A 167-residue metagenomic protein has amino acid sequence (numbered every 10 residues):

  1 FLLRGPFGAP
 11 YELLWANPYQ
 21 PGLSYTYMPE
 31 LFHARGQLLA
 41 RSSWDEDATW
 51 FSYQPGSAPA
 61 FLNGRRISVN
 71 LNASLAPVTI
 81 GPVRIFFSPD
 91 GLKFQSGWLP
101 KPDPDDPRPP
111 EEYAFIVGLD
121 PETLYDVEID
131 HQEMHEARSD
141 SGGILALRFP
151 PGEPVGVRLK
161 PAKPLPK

Functional and structural regions predicted by a protein language model:
F1-L124, E128-D130, A137, S141-G152: Extended polysaccharide-engagement surfaces of secreted carbohydrate-active enzymes
H131-E133, K163: Solvent-exposed strand-loop boundary residues in beta-sheet-rich modules
G152-K167: Surface-exposed interaction regions enriched in Ser/Thr/Asp/Glu that occur as long low-complexity tracts or repetitive
